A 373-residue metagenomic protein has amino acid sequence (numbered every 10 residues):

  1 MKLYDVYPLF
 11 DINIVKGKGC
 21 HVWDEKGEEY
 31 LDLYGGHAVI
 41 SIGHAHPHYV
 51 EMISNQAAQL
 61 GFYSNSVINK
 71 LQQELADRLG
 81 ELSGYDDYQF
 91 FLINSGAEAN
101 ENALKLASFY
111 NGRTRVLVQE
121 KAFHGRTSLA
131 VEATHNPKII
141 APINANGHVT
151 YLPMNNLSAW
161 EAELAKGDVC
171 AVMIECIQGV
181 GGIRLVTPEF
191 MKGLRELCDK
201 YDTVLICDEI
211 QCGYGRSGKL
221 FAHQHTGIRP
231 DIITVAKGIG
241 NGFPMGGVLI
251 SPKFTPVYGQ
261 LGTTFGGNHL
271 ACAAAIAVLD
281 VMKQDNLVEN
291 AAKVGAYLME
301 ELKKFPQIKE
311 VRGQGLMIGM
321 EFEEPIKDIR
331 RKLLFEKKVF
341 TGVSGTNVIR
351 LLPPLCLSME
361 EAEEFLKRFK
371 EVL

Functional and structural regions predicted by a protein language model:
M1-L373: Conserved N-terminal phosphate-binding loop of PLP-dependent enzymes in the Aspartate aminotransferase
